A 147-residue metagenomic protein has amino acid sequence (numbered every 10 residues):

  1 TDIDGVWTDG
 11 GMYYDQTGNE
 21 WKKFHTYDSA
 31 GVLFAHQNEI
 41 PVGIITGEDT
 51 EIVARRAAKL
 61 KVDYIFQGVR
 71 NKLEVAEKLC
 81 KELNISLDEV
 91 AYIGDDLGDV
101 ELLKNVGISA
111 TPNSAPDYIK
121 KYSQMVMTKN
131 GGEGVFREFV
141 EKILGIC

Functional and structural regions predicted by a protein language model:
T1-N71: Alpha-helical substrate-recognition element adjacent to the catalytic core
G18-F24, K59-L60, L73-C147: Mg2+-dependent phosphoryl-transfer enzymes with acidic/Ser/Thr/Gly-rich catalytic loops
